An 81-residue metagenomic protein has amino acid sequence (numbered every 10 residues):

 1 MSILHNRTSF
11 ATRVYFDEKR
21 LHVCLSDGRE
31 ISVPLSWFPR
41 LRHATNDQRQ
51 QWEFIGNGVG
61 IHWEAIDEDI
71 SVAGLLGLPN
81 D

Functional and structural regions predicted by a protein language model:
M1-D81: Motif-centric detector for short Cys/His coordination patterns
